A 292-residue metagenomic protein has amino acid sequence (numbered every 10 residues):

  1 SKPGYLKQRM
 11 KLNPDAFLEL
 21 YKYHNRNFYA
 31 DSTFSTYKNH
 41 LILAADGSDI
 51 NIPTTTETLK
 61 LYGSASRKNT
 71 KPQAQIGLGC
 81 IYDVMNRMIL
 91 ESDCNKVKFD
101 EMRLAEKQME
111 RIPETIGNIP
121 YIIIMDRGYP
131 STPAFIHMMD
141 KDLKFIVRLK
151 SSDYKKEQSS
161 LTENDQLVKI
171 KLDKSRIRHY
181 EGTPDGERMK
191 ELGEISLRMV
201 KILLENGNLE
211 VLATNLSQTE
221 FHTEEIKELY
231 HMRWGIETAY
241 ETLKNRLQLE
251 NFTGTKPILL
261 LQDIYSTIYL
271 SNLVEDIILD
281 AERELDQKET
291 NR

Functional and structural regions predicted by a protein language model:
G4-L12, A16-H24, T36-L41, S48 (+2 more regions): Single, function-defining residue in the core of a domain
